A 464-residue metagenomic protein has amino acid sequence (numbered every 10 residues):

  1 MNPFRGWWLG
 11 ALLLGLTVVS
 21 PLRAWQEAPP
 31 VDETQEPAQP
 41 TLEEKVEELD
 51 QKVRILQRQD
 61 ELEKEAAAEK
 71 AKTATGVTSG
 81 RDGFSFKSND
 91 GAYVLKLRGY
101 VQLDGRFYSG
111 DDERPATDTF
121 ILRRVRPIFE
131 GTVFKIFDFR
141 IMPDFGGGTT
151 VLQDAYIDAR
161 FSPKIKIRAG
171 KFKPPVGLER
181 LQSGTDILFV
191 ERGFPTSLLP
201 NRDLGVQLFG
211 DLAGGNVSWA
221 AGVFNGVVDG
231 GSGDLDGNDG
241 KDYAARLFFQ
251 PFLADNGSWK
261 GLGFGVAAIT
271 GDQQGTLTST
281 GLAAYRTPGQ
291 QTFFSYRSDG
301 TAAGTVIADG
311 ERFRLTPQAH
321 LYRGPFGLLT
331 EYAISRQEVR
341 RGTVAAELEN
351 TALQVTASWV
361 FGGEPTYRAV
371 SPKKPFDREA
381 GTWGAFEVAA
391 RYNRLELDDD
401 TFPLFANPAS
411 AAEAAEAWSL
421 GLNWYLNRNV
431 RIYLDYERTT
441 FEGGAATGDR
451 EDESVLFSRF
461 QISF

Functional and structural regions predicted by a protein language model:
M1-A11: Bacterial N-terminal signal peptides that target proteins for export
N2, R23-A24, Q51, F129 (+1 more regions): Low-complexity, Gly/Pro
G10-V19: Bacterial N-terminal signal peptides
T17, V223, E331-I334: Short acidic (Asp/Glu) and glycine-rich catalytic loops that position anionic groups and cofactors
L22-Y100, F361, P365-P375, F405-N407 (+1 more regions): N-terminal periplasmic/intermembrane-space "pro-region" immediately following the signal or transit peptide
S79-Q274, E349-G381, A385-P403: Outer membrane beta-barrel
E113-R114, A159, S258-K260, A268 (+1 more regions): Outer-membrane beta-barrel pore domains
